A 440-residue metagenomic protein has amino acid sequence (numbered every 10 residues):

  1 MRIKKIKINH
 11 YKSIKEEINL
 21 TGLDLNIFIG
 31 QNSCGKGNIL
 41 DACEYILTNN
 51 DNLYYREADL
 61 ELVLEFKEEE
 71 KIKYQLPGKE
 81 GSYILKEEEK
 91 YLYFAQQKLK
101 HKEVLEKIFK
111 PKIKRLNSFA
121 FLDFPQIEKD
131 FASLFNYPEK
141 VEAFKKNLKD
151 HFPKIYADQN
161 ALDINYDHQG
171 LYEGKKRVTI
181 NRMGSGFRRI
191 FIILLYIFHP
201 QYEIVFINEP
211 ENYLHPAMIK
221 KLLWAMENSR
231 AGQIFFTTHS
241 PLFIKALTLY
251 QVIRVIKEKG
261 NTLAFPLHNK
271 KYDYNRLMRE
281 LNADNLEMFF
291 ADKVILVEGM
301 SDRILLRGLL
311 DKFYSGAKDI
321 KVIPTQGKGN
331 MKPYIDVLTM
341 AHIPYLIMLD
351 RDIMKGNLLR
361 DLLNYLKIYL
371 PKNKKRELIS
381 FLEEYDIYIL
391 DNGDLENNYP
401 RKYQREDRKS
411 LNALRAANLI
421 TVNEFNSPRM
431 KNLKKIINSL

Functional and structural regions predicted by a protein language model:
M1-T48, N165-E287, R303-I304, Y314: Switch/communication elements of ASCE P-loop NTPase nucleotide-binding domains
F28, K114-L116, F235, I253 (+2 more regions): Hydrophobic/aromatic beta-strand patches that form the interior of the parallel beta-sheet core in alpha/beta enzyme
I29, L40-S82: Conserved P-loop NTP-binding catalytic core
E57-L60, F109-I113, T248-Y250, A317-K318 (+2 more regions): Short glycine-/polar-rich loops that comprise or flank the Walker A/P-loop and associated switch/sensor motifs
E65-K67, P111-R188, L195-I204, G356: Extended helical coiled-coil dimerization/tether regions that scaffold and oligomerize large DNA-maintenance assemblies
K67, A283-L296, M300-L440: Acidic, Mg2+-coordinating catalytic modules of nucleic-acid enzymes
E70-D130: A sensor for short, sequence-defined functional sites
I72, P125, I244-A246, N261-F265 (+2 more regions): Switch/connector loops and helix/strand junctions flanking conserved nucleotide-binding motifs in nucleotide-processing
